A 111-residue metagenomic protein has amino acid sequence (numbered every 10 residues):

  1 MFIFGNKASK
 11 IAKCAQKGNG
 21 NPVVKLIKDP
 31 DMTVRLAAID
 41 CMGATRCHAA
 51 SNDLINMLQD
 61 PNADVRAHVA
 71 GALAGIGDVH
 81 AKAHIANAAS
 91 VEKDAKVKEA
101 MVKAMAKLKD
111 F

Functional and structural regions predicted by a protein language model:
M1-F4, I11-K17, A44: Alpha-helical scaffold domains
K7-K10, A38, V69, M101: Conserved hydrophobic register position within alpha-solenoid helical repeats
K10-K13, C41, A72-G75, V79 (+2 more regions): Core register positions within helices of long alpha-helical scaffolds
C14-K28, C47-Q59, D78-S90, F111: Amphipathic alpha-helical scaffolding segments comprising HEAT/armadillo-like alpha-solenoid repeats
I27, V34, M42, L58 (+2 more regions): Fold-core signature of tandem repeat domains
P30-D31, P61-N62, K93-D94: Short inter-helical turns and helix N-cap capping residues of alpha-solenoid HEAT/ARM repeat scaffolds
S90, A95-F111: Eukaryotic acidic, Ser/Thr-rich intrinsically disordered low-complexity regions
